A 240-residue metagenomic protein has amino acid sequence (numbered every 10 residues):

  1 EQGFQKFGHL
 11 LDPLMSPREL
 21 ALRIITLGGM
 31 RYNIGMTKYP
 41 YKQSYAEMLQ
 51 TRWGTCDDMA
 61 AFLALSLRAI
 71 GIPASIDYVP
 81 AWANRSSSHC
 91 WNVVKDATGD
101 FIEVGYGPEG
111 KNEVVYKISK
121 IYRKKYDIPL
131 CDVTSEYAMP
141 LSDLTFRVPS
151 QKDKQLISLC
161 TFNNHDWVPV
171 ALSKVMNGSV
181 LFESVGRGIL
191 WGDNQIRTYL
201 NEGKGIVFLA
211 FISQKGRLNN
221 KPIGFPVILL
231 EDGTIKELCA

Functional and structural regions predicted by a protein language model:
E1-L11: Acidic/histidine-rich, surface-exposed loop or edge segments in extracytoplasmic proteins
H9-T26, M36-A46, T51-D143, R147-P149: Hydrophobic/aromatic-rich core segments of domains that either
D96, S150, I212-G216: Surface-exposed loop/turn motifs at beta-strand-loop junctions within extracellular Ig-like and Fibronectin type III
D100-I102, N164-S173, L218-I223: Surface-exposed loop/edge segments in extracytoplasmic proteins
S150-V170: Short, ordered, surface-exposed loop/turn motifs in non-cytosolic proteins
K174-V180: Short, solvent-exposed loop/turn segments in extracellular or other extracytoplasmic domains
L181-R217: Short Pro-Gly-centered beta-turn/loop motif in secreted/extracellular proteins
S213-C239: Structured interaction patches on ligand/partner-binding surfaces of diverse proteins
